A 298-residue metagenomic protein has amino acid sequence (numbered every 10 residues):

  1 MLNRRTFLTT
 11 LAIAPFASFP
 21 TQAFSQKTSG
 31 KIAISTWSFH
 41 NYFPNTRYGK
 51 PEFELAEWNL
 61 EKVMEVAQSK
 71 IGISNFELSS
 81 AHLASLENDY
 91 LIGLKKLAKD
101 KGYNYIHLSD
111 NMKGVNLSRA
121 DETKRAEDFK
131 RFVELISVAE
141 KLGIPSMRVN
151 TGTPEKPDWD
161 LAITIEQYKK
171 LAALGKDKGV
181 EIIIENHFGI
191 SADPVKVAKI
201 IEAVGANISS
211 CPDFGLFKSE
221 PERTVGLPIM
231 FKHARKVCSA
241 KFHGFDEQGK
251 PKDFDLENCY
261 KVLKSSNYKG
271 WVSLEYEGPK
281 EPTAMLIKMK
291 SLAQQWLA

Functional and structural regions predicted by a protein language model:
L2-E140, K176, P194, G205-S209 (+5 more regions): N-terminal pre-domain/capping segments
T46, N75-F76, L108, I165 (+1 more regions): Acidic/histidine-rich catalytic cores of soluble enzymes
N75, S146, V237, G270-W271: Residues at the N-termini of beta-strands
Y103, V180, S266-G270: A short helix->loop->beta-strand "cap" motif at the edges of active sites that frequently abuts
R119-A120, R125, P157-L161, N186-G189: Conserved glycine-rich "GG(E/T)P / GGGxP" loop and the immediately following alpha-helix in the radical SAM core
A139-D158, K178, I183-H187: Active-site groove signature of glycoside hydrolases
P154-Y168: Active-site cleft segment of glycoside hydrolase catalytic domains centered on the general acid/base Glu
S273-Y276: Short acidic/histidine-rich active-site segments
